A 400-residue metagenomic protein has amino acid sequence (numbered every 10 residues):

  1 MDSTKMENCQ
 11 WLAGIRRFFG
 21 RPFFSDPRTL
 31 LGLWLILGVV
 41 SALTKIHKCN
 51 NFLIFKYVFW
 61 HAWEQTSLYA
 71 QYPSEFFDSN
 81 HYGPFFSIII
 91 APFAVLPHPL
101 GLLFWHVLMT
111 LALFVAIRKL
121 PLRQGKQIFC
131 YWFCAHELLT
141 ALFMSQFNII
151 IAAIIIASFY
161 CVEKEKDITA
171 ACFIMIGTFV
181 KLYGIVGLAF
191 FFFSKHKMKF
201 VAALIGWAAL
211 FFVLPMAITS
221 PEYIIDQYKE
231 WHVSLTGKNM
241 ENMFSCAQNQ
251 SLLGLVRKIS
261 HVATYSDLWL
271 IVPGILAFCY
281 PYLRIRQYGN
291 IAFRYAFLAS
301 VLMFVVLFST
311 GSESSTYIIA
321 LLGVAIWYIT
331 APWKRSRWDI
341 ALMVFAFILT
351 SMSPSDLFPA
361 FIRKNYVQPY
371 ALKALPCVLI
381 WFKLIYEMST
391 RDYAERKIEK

Functional and structural regions predicted by a protein language model:
D2-S3, E7-T169, S194-S314, L321 (+1 more regions): Primarily membrane-embedded glycan-assembly and transfer machineries that use lipid-linked glycans
A91-A94, F190, I326-I329: Short glycine/serine- and small hydrophobic-enriched flexible loop segments
I174-F192, S309-I319: Transmembrane helices and adjacent periplasmic/lumenal helix-loop junctions of polyprenol-phosphate-dependent
F179-L182, L210-L214, L349: Membrane-embedded alpha-helical segments of transport systems, primarily multispan ion/solute transporters
E313-Y328, L372-P376: Hydrophobic/aromatic-rich transmembrane helices and adjacent perimembrane loops
Y328-K400: Aromatic-enriched
